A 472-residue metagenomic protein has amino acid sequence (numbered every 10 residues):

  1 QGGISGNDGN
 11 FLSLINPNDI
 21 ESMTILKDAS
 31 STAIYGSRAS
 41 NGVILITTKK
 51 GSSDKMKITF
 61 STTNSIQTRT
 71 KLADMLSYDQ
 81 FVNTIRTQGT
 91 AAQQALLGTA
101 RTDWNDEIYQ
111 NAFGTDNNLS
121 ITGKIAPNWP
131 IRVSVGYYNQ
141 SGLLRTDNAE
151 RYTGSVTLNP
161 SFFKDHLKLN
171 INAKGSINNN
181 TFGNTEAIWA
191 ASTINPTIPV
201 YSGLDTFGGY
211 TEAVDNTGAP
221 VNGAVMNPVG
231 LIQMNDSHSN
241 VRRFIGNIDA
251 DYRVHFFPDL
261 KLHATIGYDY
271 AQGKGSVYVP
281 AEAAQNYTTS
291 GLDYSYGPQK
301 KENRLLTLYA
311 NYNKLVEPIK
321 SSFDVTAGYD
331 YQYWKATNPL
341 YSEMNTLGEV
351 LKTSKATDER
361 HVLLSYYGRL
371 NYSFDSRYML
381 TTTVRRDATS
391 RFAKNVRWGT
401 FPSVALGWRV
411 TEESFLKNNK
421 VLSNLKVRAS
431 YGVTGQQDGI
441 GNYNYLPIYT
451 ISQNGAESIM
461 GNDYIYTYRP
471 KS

Functional and structural regions predicted by a protein language model:
Q1-L14, G42, K50-R145, D165 (+3 more regions): Residues embedded in well-ordered regular secondary structure
P17-L26: Phosphoinositide-dependent membrane-docking surfaces
M23, I44-I46: Non-catalytic regulatory/gating segments with a bias toward low-complexity or hydrophobic composition
I25, R132-Y137, M379-D387: Glycine- and acidic-rich phosphate- and metal-coordinating loops
K27, T48-K50, T62-N64, G123 (+3 more regions): Flexible glycine-/small-residue-rich
A29-I34, G51-S53, I66-R69, S141-L143 (+3 more regions): Short beta-strands and strand-coil junctions in structured, solvent-facing domains, enriched
A112-T115, R151-Y152, T157-F163, N172-I177 (+3 more regions): Extracellular/periplasmic, surface-exposed regions of secreted and cell-surface proteins
